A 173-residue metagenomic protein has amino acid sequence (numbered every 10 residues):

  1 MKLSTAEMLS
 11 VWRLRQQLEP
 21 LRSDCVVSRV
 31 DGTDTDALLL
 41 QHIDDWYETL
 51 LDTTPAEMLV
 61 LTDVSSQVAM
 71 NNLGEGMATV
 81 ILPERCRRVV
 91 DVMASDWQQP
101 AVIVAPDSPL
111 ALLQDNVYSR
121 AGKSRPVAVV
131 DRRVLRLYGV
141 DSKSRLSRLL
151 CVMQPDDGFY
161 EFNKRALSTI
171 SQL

Functional and structural regions predicted by a protein language model:
M1-P126, V130-L173: Glycine-enriched, solvent-exposed interface loops adjoining structured elements
